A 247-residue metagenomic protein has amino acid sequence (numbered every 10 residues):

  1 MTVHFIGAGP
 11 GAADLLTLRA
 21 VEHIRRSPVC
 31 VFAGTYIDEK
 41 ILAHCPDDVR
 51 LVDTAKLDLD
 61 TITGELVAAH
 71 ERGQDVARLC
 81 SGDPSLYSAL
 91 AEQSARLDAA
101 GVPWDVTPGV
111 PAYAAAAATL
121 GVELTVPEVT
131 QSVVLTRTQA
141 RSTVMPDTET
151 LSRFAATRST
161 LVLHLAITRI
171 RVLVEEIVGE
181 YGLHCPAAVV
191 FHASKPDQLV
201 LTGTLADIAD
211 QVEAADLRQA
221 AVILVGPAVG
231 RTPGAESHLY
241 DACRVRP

Functional and structural regions predicted by a protein language model:
M1-V110, A209: Class I S-adenosyl-L-methionine
M1-V3, A12, D83-T157, L201-T202: Class I SAM-dependent methyltransferase SAM-binding "motif I" and its flanking Rossmann-like core
T2-F5, T61, R72-V76, S132 (+1 more regions): A contiguous loop/helix-start segment that scaffolds small-molecule binding in enzyme catalytic cores
L16-L18, A115-A118, L173-V174: Short hydrophobic alpha-helical segments that form membrane-spanning helices or hydrophobic packing faces of helical
D38-E39, Y113, I170-R171: Short, well-ordered alpha-helical microsegments
